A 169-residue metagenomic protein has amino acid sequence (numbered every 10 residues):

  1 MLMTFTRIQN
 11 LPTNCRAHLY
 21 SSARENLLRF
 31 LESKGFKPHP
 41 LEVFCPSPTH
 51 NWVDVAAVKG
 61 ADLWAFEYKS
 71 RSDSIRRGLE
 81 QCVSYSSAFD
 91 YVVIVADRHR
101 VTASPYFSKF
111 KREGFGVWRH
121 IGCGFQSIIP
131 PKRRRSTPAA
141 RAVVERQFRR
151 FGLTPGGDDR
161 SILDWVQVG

Functional and structural regions predicted by a protein language model:
M1-F5, A57-K59, G78-Q81: Short amphipathic alpha-helical segments, especially helix-boundary/capping motifs
T4-N10, E32-S33, T49, K111-G169: Non-catalytic C-terminal interaction segments of nucleic acid-processing enzymes
R7-W64, L163-V168: Active-site metal-binding core of divalent-cation-utilizing nuclease and nuclease-like domains
F44, R98, C123: Residue-level "edge-of-site" marker
A57-A65, Y91-V93, W118: A generic structural signal for ordered secondary structure
D62-L63, E67-R76: Short beta-strand-loop-alpha-helix junction that forms the active-site gateway of nucleic-acid-processing nucleases
S72-H120: Catalytic cores of nucleic-acid endonucleases
